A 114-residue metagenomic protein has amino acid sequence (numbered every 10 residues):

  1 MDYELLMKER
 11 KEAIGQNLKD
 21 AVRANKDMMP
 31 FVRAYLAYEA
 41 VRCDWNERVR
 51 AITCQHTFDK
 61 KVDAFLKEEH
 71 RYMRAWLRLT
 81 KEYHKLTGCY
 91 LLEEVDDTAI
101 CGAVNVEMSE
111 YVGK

Functional and structural regions predicted by a protein language model:
D2-A37: Short, charge/polar-rich alpha-helical segments
F31-N105: Acidic, low-complexity, intrinsically disordered interaction modules
E110-K114: Short acidic DE-rich linear segments
